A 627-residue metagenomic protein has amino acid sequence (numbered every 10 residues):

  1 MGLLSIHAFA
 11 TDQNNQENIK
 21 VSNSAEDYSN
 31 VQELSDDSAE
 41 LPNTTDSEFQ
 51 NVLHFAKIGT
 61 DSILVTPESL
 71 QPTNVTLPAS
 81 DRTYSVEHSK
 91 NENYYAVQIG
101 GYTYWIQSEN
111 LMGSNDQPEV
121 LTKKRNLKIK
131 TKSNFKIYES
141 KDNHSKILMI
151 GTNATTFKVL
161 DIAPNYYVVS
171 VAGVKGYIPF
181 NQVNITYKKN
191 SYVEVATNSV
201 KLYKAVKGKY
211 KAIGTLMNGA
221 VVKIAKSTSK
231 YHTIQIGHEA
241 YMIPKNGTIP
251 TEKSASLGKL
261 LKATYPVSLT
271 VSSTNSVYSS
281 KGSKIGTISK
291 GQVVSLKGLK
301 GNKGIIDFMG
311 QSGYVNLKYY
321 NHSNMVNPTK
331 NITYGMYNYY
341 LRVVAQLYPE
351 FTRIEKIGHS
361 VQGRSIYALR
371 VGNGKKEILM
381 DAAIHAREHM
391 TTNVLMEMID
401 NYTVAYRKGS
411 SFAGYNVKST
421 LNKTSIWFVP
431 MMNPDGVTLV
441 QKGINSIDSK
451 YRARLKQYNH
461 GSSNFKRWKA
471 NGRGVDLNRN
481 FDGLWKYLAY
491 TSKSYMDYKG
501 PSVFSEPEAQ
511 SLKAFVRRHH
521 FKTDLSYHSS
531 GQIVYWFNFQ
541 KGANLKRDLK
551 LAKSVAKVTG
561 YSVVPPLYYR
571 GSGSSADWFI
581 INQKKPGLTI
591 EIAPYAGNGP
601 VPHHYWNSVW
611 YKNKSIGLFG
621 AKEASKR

Functional and structural regions predicted by a protein language model:
G2-N23: Sec-dependent signal peptide cleavage junction
N18-A96, E119-N165, T186-K188, V195-Y231 (+3 more regions): Beta-loop motif signature
G101, K211, I332, M336-V343 (+11 more regions): Extracytoplasmic/secreted proteins, especially bacterial periplasmic and envelope-associated proteins
Y102-N110, V174-Q182, E239-G247, Q311-Y319: A short macromolecule-binding patch
H322-Q362: Short glycine- and acidic-rich boundary segments immediately preceding or forming the N-terminal edge of structured
P349-R353, Q362-I366, G374-E377, N422-W427 (+4 more regions): Loop/turn elements at helix/coil->beta-strand transitions in domains of secreted/extracellular proteins
K375, H389-M390, E397-Q540, N598 (+1 more regions): Active-site/substrate-binding loop(s) of hydrolase catalytic cores
F481-R627: C-terminal accessory segments enriched in acidic
